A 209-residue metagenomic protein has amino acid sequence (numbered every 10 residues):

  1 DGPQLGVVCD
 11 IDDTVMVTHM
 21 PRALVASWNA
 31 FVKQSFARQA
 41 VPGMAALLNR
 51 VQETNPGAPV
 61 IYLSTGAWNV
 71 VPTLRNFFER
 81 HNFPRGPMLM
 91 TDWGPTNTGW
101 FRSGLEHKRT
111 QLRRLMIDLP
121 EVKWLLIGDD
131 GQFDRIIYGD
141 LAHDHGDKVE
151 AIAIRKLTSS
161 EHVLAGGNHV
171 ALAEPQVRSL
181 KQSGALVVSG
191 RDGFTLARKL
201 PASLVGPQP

Functional and structural regions predicted by a protein language model:
D1-L105, G166-N168: Alpha-helical substrate-recognition element adjacent to the catalytic core
G66-P209: C-terminal cap/substrate-recognition subdomain and adjoining C-terminal extension of metal-dependent phosphatase-like
